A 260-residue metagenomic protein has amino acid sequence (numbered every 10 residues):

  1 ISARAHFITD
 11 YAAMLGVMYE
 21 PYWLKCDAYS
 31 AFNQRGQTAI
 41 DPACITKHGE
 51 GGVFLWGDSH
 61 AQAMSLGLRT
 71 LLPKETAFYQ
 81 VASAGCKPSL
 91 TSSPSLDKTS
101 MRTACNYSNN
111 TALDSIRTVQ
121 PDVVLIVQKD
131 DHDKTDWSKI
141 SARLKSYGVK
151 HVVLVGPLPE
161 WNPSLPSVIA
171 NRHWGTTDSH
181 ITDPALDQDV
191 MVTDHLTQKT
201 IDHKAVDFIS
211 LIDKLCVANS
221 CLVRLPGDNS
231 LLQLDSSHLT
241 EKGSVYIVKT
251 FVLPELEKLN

Functional and structural regions predicted by a protein language model:
I1-N260: Extracellular/periplasmic envelope-modification machinery, especially enzymes that add or remove acyl/ester groups on
